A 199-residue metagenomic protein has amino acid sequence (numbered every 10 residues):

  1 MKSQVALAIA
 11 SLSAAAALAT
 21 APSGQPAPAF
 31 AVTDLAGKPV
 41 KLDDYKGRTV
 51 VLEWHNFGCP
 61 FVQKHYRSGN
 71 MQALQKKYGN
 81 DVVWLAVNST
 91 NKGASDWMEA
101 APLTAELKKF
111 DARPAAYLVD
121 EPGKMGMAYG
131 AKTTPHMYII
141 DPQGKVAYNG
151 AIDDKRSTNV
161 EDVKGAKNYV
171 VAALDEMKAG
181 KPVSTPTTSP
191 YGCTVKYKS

Functional and structural regions predicted by a protein language model:
M1-Q4: Positively charged n-region of N-terminal signal peptides that target proteins for export
A6-A16: Bacterial N-terminal signal peptides
A17-A19, G24-P26: Boundary at the C-terminal end of the N-terminal hydrophobic targeting segment
F30-V50: A short beta-strand-turn-helix
Y45-Q63, L174: Short active-site neighborhood of thiol/selenol oxidoreductases, capturing the structured segment around
Q63-F110, E121-A128: Structural microenvironment flanking redox-active thiols in thiol-disulfide oxidoreductases
T104-A147: Short, internal strand/loop/helix patches that form the active-site neighborhood or redox-interaction surface
I139-S199: Thiol-/selenol-based redox modules, centered on thioredoxin-like and closely related oxidoreductase domains
